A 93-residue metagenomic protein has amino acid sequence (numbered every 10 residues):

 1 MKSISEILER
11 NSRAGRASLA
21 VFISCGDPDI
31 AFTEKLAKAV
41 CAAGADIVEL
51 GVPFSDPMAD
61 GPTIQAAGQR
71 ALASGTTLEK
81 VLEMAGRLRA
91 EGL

Functional and structural regions predicted by a protein language model:
M1-A20, A85, A90: N-terminal amphipathic alpha-helix/helix-capping segment at the start of soluble metabolic enzymes
S5, T33, L78-L82: A general structural signal for well-ordered alpha-helical segments in protein cores
D27-I30, L36, D46-T76: Glycine-rich, proline-tolerant flexible connector loops at the mouths of alpha/beta enzymes
K38-C41: Non-catalytic positions within long, well-ordered alpha-helices that form the structural scaffold/packing of enzyme
S74-L93: Metal-dependent phosphodiesterase/phospholipase catalytic core, i.e., the His/Asp/Glu-rich active-site region
